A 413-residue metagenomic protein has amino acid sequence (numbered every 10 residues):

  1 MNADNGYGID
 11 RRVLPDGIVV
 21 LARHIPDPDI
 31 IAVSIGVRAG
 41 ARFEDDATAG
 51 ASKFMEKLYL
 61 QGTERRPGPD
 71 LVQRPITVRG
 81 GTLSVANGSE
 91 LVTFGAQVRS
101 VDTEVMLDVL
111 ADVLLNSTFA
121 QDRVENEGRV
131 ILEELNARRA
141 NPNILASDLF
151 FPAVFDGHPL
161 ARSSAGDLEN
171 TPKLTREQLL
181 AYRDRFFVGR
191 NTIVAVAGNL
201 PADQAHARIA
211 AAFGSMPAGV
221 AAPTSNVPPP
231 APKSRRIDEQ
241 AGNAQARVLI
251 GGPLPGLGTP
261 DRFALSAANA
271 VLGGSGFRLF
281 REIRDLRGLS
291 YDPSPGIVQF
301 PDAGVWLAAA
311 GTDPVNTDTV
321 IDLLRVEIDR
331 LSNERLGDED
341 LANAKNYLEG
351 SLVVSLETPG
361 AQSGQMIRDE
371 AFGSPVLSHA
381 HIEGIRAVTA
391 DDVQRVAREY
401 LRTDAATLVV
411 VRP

Functional and structural regions predicted by a protein language model:
M1-D10, V154-A165, E169, V188-G258: An aromatic/glycine/proline-enriched structural segment found at the starts of mature extracellular/organellar domains
M1-I30: N- or domain-start disorder-to-order transition segments that initiate the globular core
N2, I9, I193-A195, A342-P413: C-terminal regions of mature proteins
D27, A32-S100, S163, G273-L289: M16/MPP (pitrilysin/insulinase) zinc-metallopeptidase core fold and M16-derived inactive scaffolds
K57-I144, L180-R190: Active-site-adjacent, His/Asp/Glu-enriched structural segments that form or flank metal-binding and acid/base networks
Q61-P67, Q97-V130, S275, S294 (+1 more regions): M16/insulysin-pitrilysin zinc metalloprotease superfamily fold
L132-S147, P232-Q240, D285-S290, P301 (+3 more regions): Short acidic/His-enriched helical or mixed secondary-structure segments at domain edges of catalytic enzymes and some
R138-G189, I209, S355-I385: Scaffold signal of the M16-like zinc-metallopeptidase fold and its non-catalytic homologs
